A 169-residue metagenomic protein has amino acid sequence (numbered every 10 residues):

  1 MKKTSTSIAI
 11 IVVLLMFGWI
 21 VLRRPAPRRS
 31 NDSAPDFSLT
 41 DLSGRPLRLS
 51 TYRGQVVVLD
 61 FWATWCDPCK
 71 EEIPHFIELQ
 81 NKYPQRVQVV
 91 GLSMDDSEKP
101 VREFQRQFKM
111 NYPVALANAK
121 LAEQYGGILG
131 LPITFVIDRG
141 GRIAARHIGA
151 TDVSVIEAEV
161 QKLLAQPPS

Functional and structural regions predicted by a protein language model:
M1-D36, T40, S169: N-terminal targeting signals for export/organelle localization
D36-V57, Y125: A short beta-strand-turn-helix
R53, F61-E78: Conserved redox-active cysteine motifs that mediate thiol-disulfide chemistry, especially di-cysteine Cys-X(1-2)-Cys
V58-D60, G91, F135-V136: Hydrophobic beta-strand core positions in alpha/beta domains
K70-F108, A117-Q124, A158: Structural microenvironment flanking redox-active thiols in thiol-disulfide oxidoreductases
E103-N111, L116-L164: Thiol/disulfide oxidoreductase modules built on the thioredoxin-like
